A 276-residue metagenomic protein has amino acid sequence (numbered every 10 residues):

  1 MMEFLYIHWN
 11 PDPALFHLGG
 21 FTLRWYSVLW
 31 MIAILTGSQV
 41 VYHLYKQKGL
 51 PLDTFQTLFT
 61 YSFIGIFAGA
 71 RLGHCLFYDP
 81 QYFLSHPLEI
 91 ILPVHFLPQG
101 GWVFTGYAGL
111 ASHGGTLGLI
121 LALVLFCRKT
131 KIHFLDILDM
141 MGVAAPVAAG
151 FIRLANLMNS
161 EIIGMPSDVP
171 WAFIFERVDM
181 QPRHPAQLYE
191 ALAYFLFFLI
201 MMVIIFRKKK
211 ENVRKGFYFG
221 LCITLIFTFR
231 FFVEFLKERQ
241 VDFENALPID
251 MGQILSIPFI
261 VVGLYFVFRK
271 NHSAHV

Functional and structural regions predicted by a protein language model:
M1-V276: Hydrophobic, membrane-interfacing alpha helices
